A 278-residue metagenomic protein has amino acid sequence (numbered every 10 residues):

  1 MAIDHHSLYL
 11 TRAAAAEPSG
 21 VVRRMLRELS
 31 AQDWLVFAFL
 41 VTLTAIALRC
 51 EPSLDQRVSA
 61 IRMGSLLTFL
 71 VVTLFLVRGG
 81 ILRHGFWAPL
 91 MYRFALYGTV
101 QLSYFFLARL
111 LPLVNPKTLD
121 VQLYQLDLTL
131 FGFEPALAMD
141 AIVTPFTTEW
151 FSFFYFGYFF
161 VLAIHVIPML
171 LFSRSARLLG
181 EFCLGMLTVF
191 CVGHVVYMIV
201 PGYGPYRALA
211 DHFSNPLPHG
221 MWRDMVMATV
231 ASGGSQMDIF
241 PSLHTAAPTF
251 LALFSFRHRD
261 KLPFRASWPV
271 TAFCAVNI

Functional and structural regions predicted by a protein language model:
I3-D4, L8-L67, W87, M91-L162: N-terminal transmembrane-helix/juxtamembrane module of multi-pass inner/ER membrane proteins
R27-S30, M225-I278: Membrane-embedded catalytic cores of phosphoryl/pyrophosphoryl-handling enzymes
L40-R49, V100-L102, F190-Y197, T271-I278: Aromatic-anchored segments of alpha-helical transmembrane domains
T42-A45, V71-T73, L162-P168, A246-L253 (+1 more regions): Hydrophobic, membrane-inserted alpha-helices
L48-C50, V72-R83, I167-A176, S255-D260: Structural signal for the C-terminal ends of transmembrane alpha-helices and the immediately following loop
P89-Y97, A163-P201, A208-L209, S267-V270: Interfacial segments of alpha-helical transmembrane regions
F105-V121, M186-P216: Transmembrane alpha-helix/helix-exit interface in multi-pass inner-membrane proteins
S152-R174, S242-P263: Transmembrane alpha-helical segments in integral membrane proteins
